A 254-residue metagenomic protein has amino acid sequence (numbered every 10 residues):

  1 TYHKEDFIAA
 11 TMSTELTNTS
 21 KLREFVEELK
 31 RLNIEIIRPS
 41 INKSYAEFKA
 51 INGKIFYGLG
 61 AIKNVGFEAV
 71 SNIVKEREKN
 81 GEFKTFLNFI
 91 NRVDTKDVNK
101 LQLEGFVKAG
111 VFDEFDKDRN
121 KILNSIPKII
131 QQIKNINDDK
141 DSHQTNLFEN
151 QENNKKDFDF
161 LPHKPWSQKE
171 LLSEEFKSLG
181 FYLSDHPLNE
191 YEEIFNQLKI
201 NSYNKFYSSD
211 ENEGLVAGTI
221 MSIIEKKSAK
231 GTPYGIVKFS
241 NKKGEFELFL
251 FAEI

Functional and structural regions predicted by a protein language model:
T1-I254: Noncatalytic, beta-rich nucleic-acid-contacting surfaces in large DNA/RNA-processing enzymes
